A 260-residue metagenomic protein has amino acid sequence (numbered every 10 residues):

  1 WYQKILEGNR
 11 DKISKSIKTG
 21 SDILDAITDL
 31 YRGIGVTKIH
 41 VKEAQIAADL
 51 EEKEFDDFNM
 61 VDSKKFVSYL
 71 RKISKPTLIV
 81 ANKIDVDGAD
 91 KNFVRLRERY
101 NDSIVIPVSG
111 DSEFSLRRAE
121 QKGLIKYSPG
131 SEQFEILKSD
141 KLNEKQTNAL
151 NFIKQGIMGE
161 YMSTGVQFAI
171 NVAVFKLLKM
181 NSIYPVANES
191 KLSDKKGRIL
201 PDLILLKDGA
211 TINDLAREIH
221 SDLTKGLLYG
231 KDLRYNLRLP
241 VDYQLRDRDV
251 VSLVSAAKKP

Functional and structural regions predicted by a protein language model:
R10-G35, F58, P76-L78, I84-E189: Canonical P-loop GTPase G-domain recognition
S190-K195, I219-D232: Short, basic/aromatic beta-hairpin or loop at an interaction surface
K195-T211: Short, contiguous acidic and Ser/Thr-rich linear segments
L205, Q244-L245: Residue-level "contact hotspot" at macromolecular interaction interfaces
G209-D222: Short amphipathic, charge-patterned alpha-helical segments
L228-Q244: Short acidic beta-strand-loop surface patches of small beta-rich interaction domains
R248-D249: Loop/turn positions that initiate beta-strands
S255-P260: Short, charged beta-turn/beta-strand-edge "cap" motif at the junction between a beta-strand and an adjacent loop
